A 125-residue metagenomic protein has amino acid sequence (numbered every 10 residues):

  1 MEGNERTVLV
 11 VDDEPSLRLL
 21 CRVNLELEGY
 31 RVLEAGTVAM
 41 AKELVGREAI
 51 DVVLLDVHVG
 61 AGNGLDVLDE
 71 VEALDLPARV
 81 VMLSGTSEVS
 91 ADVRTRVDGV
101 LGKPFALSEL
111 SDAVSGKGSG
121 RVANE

Functional and structural regions predicted by a protein language model:
M1-L9, K42, D69, A106-E125: Non-catalytic signal-transmission and effector/linker regions of two-component phosphorelay proteins
R18, G60: The feature encodes the CheY-like receiver
L19-L27: Charged docking surfaces used in two-component/phosphorelay signaling
E34-V52: Acidic, metal-coordinating helix/loop segments flanking the phosphotransfer/catalytic sites of two-component signaling
T37, N63-D66: Acidic catalytic/metal-coordinating carboxylates
E43, L65-L76: Short amphipathic alpha-helix used as the core "switch/output" element in two-component signaling
D56: Active-site residues of response regulator receiver
